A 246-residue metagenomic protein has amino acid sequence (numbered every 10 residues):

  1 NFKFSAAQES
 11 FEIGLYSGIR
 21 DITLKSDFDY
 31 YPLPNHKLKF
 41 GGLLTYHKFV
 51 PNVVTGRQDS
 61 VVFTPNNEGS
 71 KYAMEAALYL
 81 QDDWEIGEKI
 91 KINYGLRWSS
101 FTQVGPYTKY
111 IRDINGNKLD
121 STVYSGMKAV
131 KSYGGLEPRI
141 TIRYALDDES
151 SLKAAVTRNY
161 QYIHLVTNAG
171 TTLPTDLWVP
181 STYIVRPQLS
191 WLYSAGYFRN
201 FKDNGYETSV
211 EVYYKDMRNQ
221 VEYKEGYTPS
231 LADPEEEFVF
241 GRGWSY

Functional and structural regions predicted by a protein language model:
N1, F40-Y46, Y94-S100, A154-R158 (+3 more regions): Transmembrane beta-barrel strands of outer-membrane/channel proteins
N1-F4, I19, T45-P51, S99-G105 (+4 more regions): Structural signature of outer-membrane beta-barrel domains
N1-F49, N204-S209: Outer-membrane beta-barrel domain signature, strongest for Gram-negative TonB-dependent receptors and also present
F2-E12, V54-N66, V104-V130, N168-S181 (+1 more regions): Solvent-exposed loop segments that connect transmembrane elements
G14-R20, P32, E68-M74, I86 (+3 more regions): Short sequence motifs at beta-strands and strand-loop junctions characteristic of Gram-negative outer-membrane
D21-D27, N67, P180-R186, D203-Y246: Outer membrane beta-barrel strand-and-loop segments of large Gram-negative receptors, especially TonB-dependent
L24-Y30, L78-D82, L96, I140-Y144 (+2 more regions): Residues on the lipid-exposed face of transmembrane beta-strands in outer-membrane beta-barrel proteins
K37-E149, Y162: Signature of Gram-negative outer-membrane beta-barrel scaffolds
